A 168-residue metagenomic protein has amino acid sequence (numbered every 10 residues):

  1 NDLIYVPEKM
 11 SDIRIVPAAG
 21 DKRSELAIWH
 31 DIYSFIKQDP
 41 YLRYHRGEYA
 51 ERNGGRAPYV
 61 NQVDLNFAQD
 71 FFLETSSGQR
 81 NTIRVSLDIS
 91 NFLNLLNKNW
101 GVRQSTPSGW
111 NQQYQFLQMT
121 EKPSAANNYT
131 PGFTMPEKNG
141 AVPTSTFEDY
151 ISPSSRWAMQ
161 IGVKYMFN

Functional and structural regions predicted by a protein language model:
N1-N168: Short, solvent-exposed micro-motifs at the edges of structured domains
